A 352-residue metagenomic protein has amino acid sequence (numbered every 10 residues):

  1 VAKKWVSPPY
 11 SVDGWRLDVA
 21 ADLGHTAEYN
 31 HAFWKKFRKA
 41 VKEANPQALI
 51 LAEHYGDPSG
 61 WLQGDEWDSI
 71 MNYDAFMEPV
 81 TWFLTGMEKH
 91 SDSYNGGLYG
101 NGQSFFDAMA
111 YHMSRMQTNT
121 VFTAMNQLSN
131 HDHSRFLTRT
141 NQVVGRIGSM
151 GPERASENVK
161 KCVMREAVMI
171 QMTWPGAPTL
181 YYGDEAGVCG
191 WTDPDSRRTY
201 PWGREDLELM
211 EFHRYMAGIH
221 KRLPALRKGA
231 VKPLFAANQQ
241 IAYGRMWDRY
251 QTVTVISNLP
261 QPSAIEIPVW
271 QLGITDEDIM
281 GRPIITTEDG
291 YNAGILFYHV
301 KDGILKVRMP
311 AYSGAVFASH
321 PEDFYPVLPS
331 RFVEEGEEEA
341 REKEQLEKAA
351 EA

Functional and structural regions predicted by a protein language model:
V1-T26: Active-site groove signature of glycoside hydrolases
A2-S11, W34, R38-K39, Q47-D193 (+6 more regions): Conserved alpha/beta catalytic core and glycan-binding cleft of carbohydrate-active enzymes
L17-L23, S149-R154, R197-W202: Glycine- and acidic
L17-V19, A52, V255: Conserved beta-strand positions
V19-A40: Active-site cleft segment of glycoside hydrolase catalytic domains centered on the general acid/base Glu
V19-L23, H54-G56, S129-D132, R204 (+2 more regions): Short, flexible loop/turn elements at secondary-structure junctions
A27, Y99, E157, W202-D206: Hydrophobic alpha-helical scaffolding
K160-K161, T173-L180, D184-A352: Carbohydrate-interacting/catalytic domains
